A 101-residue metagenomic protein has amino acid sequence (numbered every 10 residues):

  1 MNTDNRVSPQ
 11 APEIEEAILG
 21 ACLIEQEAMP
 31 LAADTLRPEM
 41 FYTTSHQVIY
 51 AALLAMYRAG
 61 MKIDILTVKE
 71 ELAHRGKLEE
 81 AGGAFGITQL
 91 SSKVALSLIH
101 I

Functional and structural regions predicted by a protein language model:
M1-L98: Noncatalytic partner-interaction/assembly domains of nucleic-acid and motor enzyme complexes, especially the accessory
